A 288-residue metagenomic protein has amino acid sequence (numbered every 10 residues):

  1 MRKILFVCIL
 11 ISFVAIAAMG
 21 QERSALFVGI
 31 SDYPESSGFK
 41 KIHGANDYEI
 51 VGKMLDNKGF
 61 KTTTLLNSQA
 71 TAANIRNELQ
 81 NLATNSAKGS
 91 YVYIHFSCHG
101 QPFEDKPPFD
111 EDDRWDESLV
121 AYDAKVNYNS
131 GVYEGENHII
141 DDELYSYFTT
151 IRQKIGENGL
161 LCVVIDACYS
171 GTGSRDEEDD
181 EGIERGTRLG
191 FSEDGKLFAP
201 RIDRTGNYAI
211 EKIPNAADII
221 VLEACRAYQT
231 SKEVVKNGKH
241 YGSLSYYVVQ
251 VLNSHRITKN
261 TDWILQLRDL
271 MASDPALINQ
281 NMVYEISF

Functional and structural regions predicted by a protein language model:
I4-V14: Sec-dependent N-terminal signal peptides
I16-F288: Cysteine endopeptidase catalytic domains of the caspase/legumain-like
